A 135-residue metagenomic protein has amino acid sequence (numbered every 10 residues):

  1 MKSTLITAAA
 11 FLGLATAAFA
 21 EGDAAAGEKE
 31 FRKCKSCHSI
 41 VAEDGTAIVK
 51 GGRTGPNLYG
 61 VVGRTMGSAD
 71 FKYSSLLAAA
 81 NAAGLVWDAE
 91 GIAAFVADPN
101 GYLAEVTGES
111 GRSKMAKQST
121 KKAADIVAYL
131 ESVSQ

Functional and structural regions predicted by a protein language model:
M1, F19-E21: Absolute protein N-terminus
K2-A8: Sec-dependent signal peptide recognition, specifically the positively charged N-region followed immediately by
F11-L12: Repetitive helical segments and hydrophobic/amphipathic motifs
A15-A17: N-terminal signal peptide c-region/cleavage motif recognized by signal peptidases
G22-L85, P99-E109, V133-Q135: Periplasmic/extracellular electron-transfer cofactor-ligation site, primarily the c-type cytochrome heme-c attachment
L85-Q135: C-terminal capping alpha-helices of c-type cytochrome domains
